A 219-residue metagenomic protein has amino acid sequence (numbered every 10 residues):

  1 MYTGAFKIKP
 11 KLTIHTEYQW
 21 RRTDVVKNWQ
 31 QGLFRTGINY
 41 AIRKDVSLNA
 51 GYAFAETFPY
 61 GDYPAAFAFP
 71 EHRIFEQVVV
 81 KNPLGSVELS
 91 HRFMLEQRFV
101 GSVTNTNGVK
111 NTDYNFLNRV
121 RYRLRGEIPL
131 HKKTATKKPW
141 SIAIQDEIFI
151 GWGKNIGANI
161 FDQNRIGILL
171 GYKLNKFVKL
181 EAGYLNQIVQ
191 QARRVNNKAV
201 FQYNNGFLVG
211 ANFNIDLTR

Functional and structural regions predicted by a protein language model:
M1-G51, A55-Y60: Start-of-domain marker
Y2, R35-T36, E76-V78, Y122-L124 (+2 more regions): Membrane-embedded beta-strands of outer-membrane beta-barrel proteins, especially the hydrophobic/small aromatic
F6, Y40, Y52, V80-N82 (+3 more regions): Residue-level signature of outer-membrane beta-barrel architecture
I8-K11, D45, P83-S90, L130-W140 (+2 more regions): Short loop/turn motifs that connect adjacent beta-strands in outer-membrane beta-barrel proteins
I14-T16, L48-A50, V87-F93, V120 (+3 more regions): Transmembrane beta-strands of outer-membrane beta-barrel proteins
Q30-G32, P70-I74, Y114-Y122, I160-I166 (+1 more regions): Residues that define the transmembrane beta-barrel architecture of outer-membrane proteins
V78, Y203-R219: Outer-membrane beta-barrel "beta-signal"
M94-E181, L185-Q191, I215: Outer-membrane beta-barrel transmembrane domain signature
